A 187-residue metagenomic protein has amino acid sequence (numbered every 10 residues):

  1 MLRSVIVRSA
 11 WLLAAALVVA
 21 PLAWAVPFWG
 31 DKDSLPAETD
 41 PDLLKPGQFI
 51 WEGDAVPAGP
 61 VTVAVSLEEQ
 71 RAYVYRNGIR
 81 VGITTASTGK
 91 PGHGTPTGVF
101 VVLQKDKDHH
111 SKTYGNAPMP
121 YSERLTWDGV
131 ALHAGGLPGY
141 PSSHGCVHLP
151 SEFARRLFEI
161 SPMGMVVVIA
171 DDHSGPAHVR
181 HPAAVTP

Functional and structural regions predicted by a protein language model:
L2-S122, W127-V147, S151-P187: N-terminal pre-domains immediately preceding structured catalytic cores
